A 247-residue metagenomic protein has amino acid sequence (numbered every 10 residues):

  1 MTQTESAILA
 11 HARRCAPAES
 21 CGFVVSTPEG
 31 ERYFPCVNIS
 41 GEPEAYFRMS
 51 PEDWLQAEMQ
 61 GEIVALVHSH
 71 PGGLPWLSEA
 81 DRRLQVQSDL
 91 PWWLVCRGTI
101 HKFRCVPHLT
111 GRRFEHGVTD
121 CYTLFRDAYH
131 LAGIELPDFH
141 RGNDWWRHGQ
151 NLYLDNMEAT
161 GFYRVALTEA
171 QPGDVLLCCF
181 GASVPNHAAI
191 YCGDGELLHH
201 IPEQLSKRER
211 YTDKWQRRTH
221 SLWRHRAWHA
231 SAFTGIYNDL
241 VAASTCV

Functional and structural regions predicted by a protein language model:
M1-A65, P71-R104: Conserved beta-strand-loop surface patch within small alpha/beta domains used for substrate/adaptor or ligand engagement
E58-L74, L205-S206, R210-S221: Extended, compositionally biased flexible segments
C105-L109: Short, surface-exposed amphipathic charged segments that create phosphate/polyanion-binding patches used for binding
T110-E115: Second-shell loop/turn segments in exported
H116-A132: Active-site nucleophilic cysteine motif
L136-R141: Surface-exposed patches in mature extracellular/periplasmic domains of secreted proteins
G142-S206, T212: ...with weaker cross-activation on analogous glycine-rich loops/strands in unrelated enzymes
E209-V247: Glycine- and charge-enriched low-complexity intrinsically disordered segments
